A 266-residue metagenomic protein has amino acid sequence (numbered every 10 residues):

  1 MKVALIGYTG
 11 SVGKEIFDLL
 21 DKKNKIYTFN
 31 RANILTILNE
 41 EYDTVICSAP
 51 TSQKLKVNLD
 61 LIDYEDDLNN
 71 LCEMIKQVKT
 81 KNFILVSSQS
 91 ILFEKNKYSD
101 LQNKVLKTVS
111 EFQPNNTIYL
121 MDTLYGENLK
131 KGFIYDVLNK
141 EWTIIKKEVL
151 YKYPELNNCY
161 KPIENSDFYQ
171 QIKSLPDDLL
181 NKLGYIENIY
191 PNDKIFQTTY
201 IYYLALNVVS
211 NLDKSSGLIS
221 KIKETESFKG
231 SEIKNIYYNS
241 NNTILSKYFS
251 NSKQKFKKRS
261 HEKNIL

Functional and structural regions predicted by a protein language model:
V3-K23: N-terminal Rossmann NAD(P)H-binding glycine-rich loop of SDR-like oxidoreductase domains
G10, L61-E65, K95-L106, K131 (+1 more regions): Short-chain dehydrogenase/reductase
K25-L35: A short beta-strand-loop structural module common to alpha/beta enzyme folds
I34-Q77, Q89-F93: NAD(P)H-binding glycine-rich loop region in Rossmannoid oxidoreductase-like domains and their noncatalytic homologs
C72, N103-E111, L206: Conserved active-site helix of classical SDR/Rossmann-fold NAD(P)-dependent CH-OH oxidoreductases
C72-L101, N116-Y119: Conserved Rossmann-fold NAD(P)-dependent oxidoreductase catalytic core, especially the SDR/UDP-sugar
S99, T108-Y190: NAD(P)-dependent short-chain dehydrogenase/reductase
P154-L266: C-terminal substrate-binding subdomain of Rossmann-fold SDR/epimerase-dehydratase oxidoreductases
